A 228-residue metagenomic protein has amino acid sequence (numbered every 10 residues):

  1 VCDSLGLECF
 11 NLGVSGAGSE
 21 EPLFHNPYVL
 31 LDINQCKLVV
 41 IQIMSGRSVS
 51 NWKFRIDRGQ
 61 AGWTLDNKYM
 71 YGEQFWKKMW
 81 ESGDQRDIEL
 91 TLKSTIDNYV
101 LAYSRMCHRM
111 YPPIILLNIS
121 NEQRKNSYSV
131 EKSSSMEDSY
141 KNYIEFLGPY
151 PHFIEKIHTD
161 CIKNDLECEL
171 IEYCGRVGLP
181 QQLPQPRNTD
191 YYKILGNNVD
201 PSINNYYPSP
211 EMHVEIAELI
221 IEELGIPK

Functional and structural regions predicted by a protein language model:
V1-V14, L23-L31, S209: Serine-esterase "nucleophile elbow" of acetyl-processing enzymes
V14-A17, M44: An acidic- and aromatic-residue-enriched active-site/binding cleft used to recognize and process polar
L31-P227: Alpha-helical cap/lid subdomain in secreted, periplasmic, or secretory-pathway luminal O-acyl-processing enzymes
